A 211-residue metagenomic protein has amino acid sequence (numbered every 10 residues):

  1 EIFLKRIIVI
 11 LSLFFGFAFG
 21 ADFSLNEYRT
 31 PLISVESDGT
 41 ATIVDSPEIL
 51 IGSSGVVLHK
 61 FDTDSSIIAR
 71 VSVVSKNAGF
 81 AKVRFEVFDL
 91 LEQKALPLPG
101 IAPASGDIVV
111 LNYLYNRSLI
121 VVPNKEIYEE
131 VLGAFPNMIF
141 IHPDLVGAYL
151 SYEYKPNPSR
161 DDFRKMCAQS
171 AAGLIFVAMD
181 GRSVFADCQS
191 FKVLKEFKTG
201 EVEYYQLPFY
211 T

Functional and structural regions predicted by a protein language model:
E1-I7: Positively charged n-region of N-terminal signal peptides that target proteins for export
I7-G16: Sec-dependent N-terminal signal peptides
G20-T211: Surface-exposed, polar/charged interaction patches used for macromolecular assembly or partner binding
